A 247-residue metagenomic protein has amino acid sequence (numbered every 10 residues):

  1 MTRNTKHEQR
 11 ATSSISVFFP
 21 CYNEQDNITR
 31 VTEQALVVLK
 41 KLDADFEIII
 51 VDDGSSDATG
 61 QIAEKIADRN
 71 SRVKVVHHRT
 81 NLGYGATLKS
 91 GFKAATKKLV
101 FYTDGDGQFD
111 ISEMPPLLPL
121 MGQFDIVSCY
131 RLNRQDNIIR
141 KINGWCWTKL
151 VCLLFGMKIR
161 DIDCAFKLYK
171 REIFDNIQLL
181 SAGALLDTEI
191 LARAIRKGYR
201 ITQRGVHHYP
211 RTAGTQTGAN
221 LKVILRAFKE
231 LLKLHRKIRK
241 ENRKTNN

Functional and structural regions predicted by a protein language model:
M1-I15, L154-M157, L179-N247: Hydrophobic helical membrane-anchoring modules
M1-V37, A44: N-proximal low-complexity "stem/linker" segments adjacent to membrane-targeting elements
S13-I15, L36-I50, A58, S71-K74: Short loop->beta transition adjacent to catalytic acidic/histidine clusters or analogous donor-positioning motifs
D26-R30, D57-I66: Acidic helix N-cap motif at the loop->helix transition within catalytic regions of sugar-transfer enzymes
F46-I49, G60-A94: Conserved donor nucleotide-binding strand/loop of the catalytic core
D52-Q61, G107: A conserved acidic beta->alpha catalytic loop
H78-A94, L99, Q108-A184, P210-A227 (+1 more regions): Acceptor/aglycone-binding surface of glycosyltransferases and processive sugar-polymer synthases
